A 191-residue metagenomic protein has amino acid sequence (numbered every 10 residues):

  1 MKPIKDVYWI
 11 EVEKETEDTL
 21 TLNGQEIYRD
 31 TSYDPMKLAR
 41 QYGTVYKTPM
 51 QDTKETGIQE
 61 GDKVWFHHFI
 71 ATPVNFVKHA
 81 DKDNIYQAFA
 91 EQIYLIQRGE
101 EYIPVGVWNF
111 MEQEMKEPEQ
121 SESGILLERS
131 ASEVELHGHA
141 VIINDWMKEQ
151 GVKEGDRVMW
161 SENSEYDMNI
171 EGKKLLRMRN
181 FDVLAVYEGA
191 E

Functional and structural regions predicted by a protein language model:
M1-E191: Acidic-enriched and Gly/Ser
